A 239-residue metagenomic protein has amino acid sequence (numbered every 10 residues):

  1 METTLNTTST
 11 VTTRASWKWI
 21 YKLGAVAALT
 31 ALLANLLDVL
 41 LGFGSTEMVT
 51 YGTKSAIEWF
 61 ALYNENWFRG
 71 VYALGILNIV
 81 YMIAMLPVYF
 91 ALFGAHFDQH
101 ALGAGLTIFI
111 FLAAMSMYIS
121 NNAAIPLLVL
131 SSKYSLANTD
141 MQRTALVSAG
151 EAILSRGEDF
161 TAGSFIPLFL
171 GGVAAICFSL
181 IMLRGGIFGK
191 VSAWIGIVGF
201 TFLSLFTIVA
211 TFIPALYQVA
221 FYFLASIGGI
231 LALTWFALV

Functional and structural regions predicted by a protein language model:
E2-V239: Hydrophobic, aromatic-enriched alpha-helical segments typical of multi-pass transmembrane helices
